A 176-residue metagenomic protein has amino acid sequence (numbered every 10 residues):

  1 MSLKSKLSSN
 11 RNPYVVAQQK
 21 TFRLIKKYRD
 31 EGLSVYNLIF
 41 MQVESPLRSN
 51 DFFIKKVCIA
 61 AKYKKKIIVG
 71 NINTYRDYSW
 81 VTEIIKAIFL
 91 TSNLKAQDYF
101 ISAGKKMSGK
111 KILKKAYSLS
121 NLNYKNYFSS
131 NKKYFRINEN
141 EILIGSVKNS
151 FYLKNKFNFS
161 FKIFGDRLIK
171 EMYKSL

Functional and structural regions predicted by a protein language model:
M1, A17, E171: Ser/Thr-glycine-rich phosphate-binding loops at phosphate-binding pockets of nucleotides, nucleotide cofactors
L3-P13, Y36-K56, Y75: Flexible, glycine-rich beta-alpha linker
L7-N10, E31, I72, K86: Alpha-helical hydrophobic/aromatic positions enriched in membrane-embedded helices and signal peptides
N10-Y36, C58-Y63: Active-site Tyr-X1-5-Lys
D30, R48-S49, F159: Residues in soluble alpha-helical coiled-coils and helical-bundle/repeat scaffolds
A61-L176: C-terminal substrate-binding subdomain of Rossmann-fold SDR/epimerase-dehydratase oxidoreductases
